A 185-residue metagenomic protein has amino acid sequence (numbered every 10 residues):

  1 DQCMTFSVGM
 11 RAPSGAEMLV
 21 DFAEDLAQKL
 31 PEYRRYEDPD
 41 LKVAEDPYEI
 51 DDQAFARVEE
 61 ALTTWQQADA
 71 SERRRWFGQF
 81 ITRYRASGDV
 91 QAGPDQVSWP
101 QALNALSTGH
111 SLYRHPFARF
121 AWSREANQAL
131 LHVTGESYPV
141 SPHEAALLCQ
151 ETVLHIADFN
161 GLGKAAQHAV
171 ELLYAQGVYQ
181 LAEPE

Functional and structural regions predicted by a protein language model:
D1-A70: Contiguous mid-protein beta-loop-alpha structural module that forms a pocket-lining wall or clamp of enzyme active
M18, Q53, R57, H143-E144 (+2 more regions): Exposed alpha-helical structural elements
R35-L41, S71-T82, D158-G161: Short glycine-rich, low-complexity/disordered patches
Q66-Q150, E171, L181-E185: Acidic, low-complexity/disordered tracts enriched in E/D and polar residues
L148-D158: Short capping segments at the starts of secondary-structure elements
N160-A175: Short amphipathic alpha-helical interaction segments
